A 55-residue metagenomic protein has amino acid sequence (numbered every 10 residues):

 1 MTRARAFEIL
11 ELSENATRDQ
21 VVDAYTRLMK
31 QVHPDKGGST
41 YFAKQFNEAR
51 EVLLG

Functional and structural regions predicted by a protein language model:
M1-G55: N-terminal J-domain/J-like co-chaperone modules of DnaJ/Hsp40 proteins
